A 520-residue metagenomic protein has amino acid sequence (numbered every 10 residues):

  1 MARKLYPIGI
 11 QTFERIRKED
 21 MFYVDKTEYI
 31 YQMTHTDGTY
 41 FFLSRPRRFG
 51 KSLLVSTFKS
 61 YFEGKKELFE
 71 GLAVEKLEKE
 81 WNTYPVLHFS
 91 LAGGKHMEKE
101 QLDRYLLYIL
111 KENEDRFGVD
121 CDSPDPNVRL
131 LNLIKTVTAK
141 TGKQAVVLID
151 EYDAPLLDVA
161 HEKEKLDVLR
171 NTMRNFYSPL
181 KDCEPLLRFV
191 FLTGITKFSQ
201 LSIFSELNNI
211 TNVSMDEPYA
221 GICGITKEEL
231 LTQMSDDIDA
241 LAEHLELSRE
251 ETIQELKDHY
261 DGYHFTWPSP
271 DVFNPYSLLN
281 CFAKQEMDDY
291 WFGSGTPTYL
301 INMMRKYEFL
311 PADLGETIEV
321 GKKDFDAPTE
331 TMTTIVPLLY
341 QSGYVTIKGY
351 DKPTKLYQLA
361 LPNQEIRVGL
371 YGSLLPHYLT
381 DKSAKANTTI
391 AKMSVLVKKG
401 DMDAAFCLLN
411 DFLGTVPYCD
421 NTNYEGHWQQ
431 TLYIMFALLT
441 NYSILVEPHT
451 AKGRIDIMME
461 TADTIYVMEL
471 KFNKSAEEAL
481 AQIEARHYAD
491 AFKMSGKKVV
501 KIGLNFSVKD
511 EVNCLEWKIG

Functional and structural regions predicted by a protein language model:
M1-Y424, T440: Phosphate-binding site recognition
T136-T141, M435-D463, S507: Active-site metal-binding core of divalent-cation-utilizing nuclease and nuclease-like domains
V146, T464-Y466, V500: Structural motif
D167-N171, F472-A489: Mg2+/Mn2+-dependent nuclease catalytic core
F176-C183, P337-V345, Y433-A437, Q482-I502: Metal-dependent nuclease catalytic cores in nucleic-acid-processing enzymes, especially RNase H-like/related
L432, I455-F472, R486: Conserved catalytic cores of phosphodiester-cleaving nucleases, focusing on short active-site segments
A491, S495-G520: Domain-level recognition of nuclease-like catalytic cores that cleave nucleotide substrates
